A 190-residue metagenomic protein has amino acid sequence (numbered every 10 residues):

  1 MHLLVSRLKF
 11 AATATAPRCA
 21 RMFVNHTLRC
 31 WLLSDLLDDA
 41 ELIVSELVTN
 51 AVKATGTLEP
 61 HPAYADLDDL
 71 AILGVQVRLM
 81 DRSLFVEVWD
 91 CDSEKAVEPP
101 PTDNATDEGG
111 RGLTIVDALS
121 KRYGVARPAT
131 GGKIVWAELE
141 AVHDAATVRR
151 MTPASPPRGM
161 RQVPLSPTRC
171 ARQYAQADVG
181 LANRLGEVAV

Functional and structural regions predicted by a protein language model:
M1-V5, V52-V190: Conserved beta-strand-loop-beta-strand hairpin that lines the nucleotide-binding pocket of ATP/GTP-utilizing enzymes
L8-C19: STAS-typified acidic loop motif
A11-T13, L36, R122: Surface-exposed loop/turn and secondary-structure junction residues enriched for glycine/proline
R21-S45, D107: Conserved short strand/loop->alpha-helix "switch" segment adjacent to the catalytic nucleotide/phosphoryl-transfer site
E46, N50: Conserved polar catalytic motif of the HATPase_c/GHKL fold
